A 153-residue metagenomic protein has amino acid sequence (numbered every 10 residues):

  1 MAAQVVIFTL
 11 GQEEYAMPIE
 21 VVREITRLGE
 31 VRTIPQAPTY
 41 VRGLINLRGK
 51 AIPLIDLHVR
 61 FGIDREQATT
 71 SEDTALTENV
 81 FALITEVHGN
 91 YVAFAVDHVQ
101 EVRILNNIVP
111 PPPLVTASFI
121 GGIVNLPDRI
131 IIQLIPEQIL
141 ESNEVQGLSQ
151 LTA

Functional and structural regions predicted by a protein language model:
M1-P35: The feature marks the first
A16-M17, I52-I55, F94, I130-L134 (+1 more regions): Short, structured motif recognition centered on aromatic/hydrophobic residues
V22-V41, I45, D97-R129: Flexible, small-/acidic-enriched active-site or ligand-binding loops
V41-R42, L54-V87: DNA polymerase processivity clamps
N46-I52: Amphipathic alpha-helical repeat scaffolds
T85-V102: Short, structured beta-strand-loop surface elements
E141-A153: Short, charged, intrinsically disordered terminal tails
